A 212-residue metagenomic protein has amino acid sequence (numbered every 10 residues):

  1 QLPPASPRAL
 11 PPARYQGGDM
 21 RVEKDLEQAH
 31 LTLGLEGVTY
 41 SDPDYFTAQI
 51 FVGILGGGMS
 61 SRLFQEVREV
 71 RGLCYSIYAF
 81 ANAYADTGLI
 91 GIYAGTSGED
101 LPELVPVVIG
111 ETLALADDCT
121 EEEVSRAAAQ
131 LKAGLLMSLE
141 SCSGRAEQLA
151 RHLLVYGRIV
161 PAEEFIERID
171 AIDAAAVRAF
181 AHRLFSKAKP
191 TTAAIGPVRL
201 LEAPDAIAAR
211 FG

Functional and structural regions predicted by a protein language model:
Q1-S41, S60, A194-G212: An aromatic/glycine/proline-enriched structural segment found at the starts of mature extracellular/organellar domains
R21-E23, I54, N82: Short Gly/Pro-enriched turn/cap motifs at secondary-structure boundaries
L26-Q28, F46, A85-T87: Short, solvent-exposed loop/turn segments at the edges of secondary structure
T32-V38, R68-D117, E121-I172, K187-G196: M16 family metallopeptidases and their MPP-like homologs
P43-L55, L63-V67: Active/ligand-binding-proximal structured segments within catalytic/core domains that scaffold catalytic residues
Q49, V177, T192: Short, conserved catalytic/metal-binding micro-motifs enriched in Asp/Glu and His
I172-L184: A short, acidic, amphipathic alpha-helical segment used as a generic capping/interface helix at domain edges
